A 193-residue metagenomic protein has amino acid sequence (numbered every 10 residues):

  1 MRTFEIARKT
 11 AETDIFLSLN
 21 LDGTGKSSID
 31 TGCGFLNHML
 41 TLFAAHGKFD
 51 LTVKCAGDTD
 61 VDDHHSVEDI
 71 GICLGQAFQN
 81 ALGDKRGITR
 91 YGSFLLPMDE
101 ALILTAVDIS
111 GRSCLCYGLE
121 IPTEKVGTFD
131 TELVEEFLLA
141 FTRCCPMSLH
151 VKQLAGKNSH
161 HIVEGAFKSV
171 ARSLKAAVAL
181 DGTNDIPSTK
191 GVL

Functional and structural regions predicted by a protein language model:
M1-L193: N-terminal intrinsically disordered, cationic/polar leader segments that include organellar targeting peptides
